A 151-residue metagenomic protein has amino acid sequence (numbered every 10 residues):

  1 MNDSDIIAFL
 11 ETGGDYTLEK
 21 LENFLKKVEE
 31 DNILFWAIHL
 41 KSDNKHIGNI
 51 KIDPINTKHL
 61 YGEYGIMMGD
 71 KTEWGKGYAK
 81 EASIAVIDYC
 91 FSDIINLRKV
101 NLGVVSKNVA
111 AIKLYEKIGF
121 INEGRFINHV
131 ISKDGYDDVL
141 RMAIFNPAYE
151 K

Functional and structural regions predicted by a protein language model:
M1-K71, D137, F145-A148: GNAT-family acyltransferases
W36, K51, T57-Y64, E81-S83 (+1 more regions): Conserved N-terminal glycine/acidic-rich loop preference
N44, G77, N108: Conserved G/P- and acidic residue-centered "switch" motifs that form tight phosphate/ATP-binding loops in soluble
N56, V86, D93-L97, L114 (+1 more regions): Long, contiguous binding/interaction regions
G69, G75-C90, I112-K117: Conserved acetyl-CoA-binding loop-helix of GNAT-fold acetyltransferases
K71, N96, L102-I112, H129-K133: Conserved beta-strand-loop-alpha-helix junction that forms the acyl-donor binding cleft
K80, N146-K151: Glyoxalase I/VOC metalloenzyme domain signal
N101-V104, I121-R141: Conserved catalytic-core motifs of GNAT/GCN5-like acyltransferases
